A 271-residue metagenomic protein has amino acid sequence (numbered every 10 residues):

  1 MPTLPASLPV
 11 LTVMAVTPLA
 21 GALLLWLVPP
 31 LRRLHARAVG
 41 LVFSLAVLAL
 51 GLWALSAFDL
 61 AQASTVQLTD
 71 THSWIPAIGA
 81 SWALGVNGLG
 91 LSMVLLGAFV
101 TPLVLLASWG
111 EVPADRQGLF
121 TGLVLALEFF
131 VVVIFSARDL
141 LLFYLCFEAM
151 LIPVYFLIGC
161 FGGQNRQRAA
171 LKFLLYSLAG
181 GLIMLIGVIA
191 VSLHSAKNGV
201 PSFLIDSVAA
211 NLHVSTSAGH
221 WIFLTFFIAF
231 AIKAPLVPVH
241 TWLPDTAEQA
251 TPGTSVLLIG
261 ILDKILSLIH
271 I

Functional and structural regions predicted by a protein language model:
M1-V10, L24-A107, E111-G122, K197-A210: Transmembrane helix-loop-helix hairpins at membrane boundaries of multipass inner-membrane proteins
S7-T17, G88-G97, L141-P153, G219-A229: Structural signature of hydrophobic alpha-helical transmembrane segments
A22-P30, P102-P113, F156-N165, A234-A247: C-terminal ends of transmembrane helices
R33, L119-A126, F130-A218, I232 (+1 more regions): Alpha-helical multi-pass transmembrane bundles of energy-transducing inner-membrane proteins
F58-A80, L182-D245, L266-S267: Juxtamembrane/interfacial segments at transmembrane-helix boundaries in multi-pass membrane proteins
K172, T241-Q249, V256: Short amphipathic alpha-helical coupling elements at transmembrane boundaries
I269-I271: Conserved small/polar residues in nucleotide/adenosyl-binding loops
